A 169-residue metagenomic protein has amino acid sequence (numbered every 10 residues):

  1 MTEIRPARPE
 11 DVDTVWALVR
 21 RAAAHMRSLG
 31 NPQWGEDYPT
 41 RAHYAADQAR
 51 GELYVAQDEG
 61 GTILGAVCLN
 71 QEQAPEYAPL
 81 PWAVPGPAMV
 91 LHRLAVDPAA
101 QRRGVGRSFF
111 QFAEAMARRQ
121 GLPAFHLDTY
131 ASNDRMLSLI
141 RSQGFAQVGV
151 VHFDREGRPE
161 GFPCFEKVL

Functional and structural regions predicted by a protein language model:
E3-A17: A short beta-loop-alpha structural element at the N-terminal edge of CoA-dependent acyl/N-acetyltransferase catalytic
P9, H25-S28, Q33-A99, F110-Q111 (+2 more regions): Acetyl-CoA-dependent GNAT
T14-A17, H43, S108, F112 (+1 more regions): Alpha-helical elements of Rossmann-like donor-binding domains used by nucleotide-donor carbohydrate transfer enzymes
V96, R102-A115, S138-S142: Conserved acetyl-CoA-binding loop-helix of GNAT-fold acetyltransferases
R103, R107, F125-H126, P159-L169: Accessory recognition modules or surfaces
F110, A117-T129: Conserved GNAT acetyl-CoA-binding A-motif
D128-T129, R141-F162: Conserved catalytic-core motifs of GNAT/GCN5-like acyltransferases
